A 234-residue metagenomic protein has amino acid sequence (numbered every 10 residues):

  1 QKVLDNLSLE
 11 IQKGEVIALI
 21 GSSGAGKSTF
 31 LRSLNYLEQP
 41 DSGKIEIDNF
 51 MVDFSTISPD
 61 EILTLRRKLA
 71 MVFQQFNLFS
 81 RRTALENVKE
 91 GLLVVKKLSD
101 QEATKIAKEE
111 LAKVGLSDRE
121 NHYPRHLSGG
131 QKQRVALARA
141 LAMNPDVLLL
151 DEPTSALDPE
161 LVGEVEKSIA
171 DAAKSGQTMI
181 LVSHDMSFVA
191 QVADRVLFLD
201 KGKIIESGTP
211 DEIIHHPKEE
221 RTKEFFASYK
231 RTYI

Functional and structural regions predicted by a protein language model:
V52-A70, K174, H216-P217: ABC ATPase NBD coupling module
Y123-L127, Q131: Conserved ABC ATPase signature
A142-D146: A short, proline-enriched helix->beta-strand linker immediately N-terminal to the Walker B motif in ABC-type P-loop
L148-D151: Catalytic Walker B motif of ABC-type/P-loop ATPase nucleotide-binding domains
P159-L161: Helix N-cap at the start of a conserved alpha-helix in ABC-type nucleotide-binding domains
V189-Q191: A short, surface-exposed alpha-helical micro-motif characterized by mixed small hydrophobic and charged/polar residues
